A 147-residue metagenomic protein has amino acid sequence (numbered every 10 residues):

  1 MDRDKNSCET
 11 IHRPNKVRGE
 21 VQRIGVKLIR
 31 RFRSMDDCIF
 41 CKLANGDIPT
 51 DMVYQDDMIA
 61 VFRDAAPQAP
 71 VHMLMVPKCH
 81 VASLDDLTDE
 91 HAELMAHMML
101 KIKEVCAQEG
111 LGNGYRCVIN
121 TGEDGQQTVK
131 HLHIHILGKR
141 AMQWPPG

Functional and structural regions predicted by a protein language model:
N15-K16, Q143: Alpha-helical transmembrane segments and their juxtamembrane interfaces
V21-G147: HIT superfamily nucleotide-processing domains
